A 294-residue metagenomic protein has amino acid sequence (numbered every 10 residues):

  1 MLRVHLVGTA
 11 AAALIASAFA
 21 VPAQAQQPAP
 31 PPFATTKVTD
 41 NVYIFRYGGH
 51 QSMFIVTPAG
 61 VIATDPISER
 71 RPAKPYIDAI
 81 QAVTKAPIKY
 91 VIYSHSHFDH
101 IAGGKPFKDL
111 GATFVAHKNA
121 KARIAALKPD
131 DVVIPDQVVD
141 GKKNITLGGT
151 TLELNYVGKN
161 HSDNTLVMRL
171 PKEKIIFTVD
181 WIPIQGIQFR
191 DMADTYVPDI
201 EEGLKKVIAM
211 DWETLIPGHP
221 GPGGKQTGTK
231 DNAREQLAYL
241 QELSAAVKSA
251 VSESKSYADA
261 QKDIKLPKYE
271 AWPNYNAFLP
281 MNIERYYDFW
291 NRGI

Functional and structural regions predicted by a protein language model:
H5-A18: Bacterial N-terminal signal peptides
A20-A25: Boundary at the C-terminal end of the N-terminal hydrophobic targeting segment
Q26, S252-I294: C-terminal regulatory/interaction regions
P32, K37-V38, K118-N164, P171-E173 (+3 more regions): Metallo-beta-lactamase
F33-I80, L166-D180: Conserved beta-strand hairpin/beta-sheet module of binuclear metal-dependent hydrolase folds, prominently
T35, P58-T64, R70-V115, M210: Active-site metal-binding motif and surrounding structural segment of the metallo-beta-lactamase
N41, I55, D65, I80 (+10 more regions): Divalent metal-coordination and catalytic microenvironments
V197-K255, D259: Divalent-metal (often Zn2+) His-rich catalytic cores of metallo-beta-lactamase-fold enzymes
